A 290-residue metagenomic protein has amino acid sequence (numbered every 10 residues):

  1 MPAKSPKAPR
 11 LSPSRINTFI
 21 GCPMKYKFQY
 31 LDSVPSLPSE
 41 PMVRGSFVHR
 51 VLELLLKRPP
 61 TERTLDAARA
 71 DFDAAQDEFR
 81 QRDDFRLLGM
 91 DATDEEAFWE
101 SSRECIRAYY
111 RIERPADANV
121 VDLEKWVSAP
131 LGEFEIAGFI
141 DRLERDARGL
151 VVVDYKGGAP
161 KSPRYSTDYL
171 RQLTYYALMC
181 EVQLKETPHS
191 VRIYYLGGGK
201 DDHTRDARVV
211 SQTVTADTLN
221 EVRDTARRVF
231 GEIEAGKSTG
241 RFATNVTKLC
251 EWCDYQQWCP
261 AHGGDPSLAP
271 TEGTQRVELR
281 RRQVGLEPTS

Functional and structural regions predicted by a protein language model:
K4-K7, L11, Y26-K27: An N-terminal structural lobe/cap that precedes and organizes the functional/catalytic core across diverse proteins
R10, C180-S290: Metal-dependent nuclease catalytic regions and adjoining charged, substrate-binding loops involved in nucleic-acid end
I16-N17, G21-P60, W99-R103, R107 (+2 more regions): Nuclease catalytic cores
T18-Y26, T64-R86, P188-D206: Short, compositionally biased low-complexity segments
I20-F28, D146-D154, R227-G231: Active-site-adjacent bridging/hinge elements
L31-S36, Y155-S162, S290: Glycine- and acidic
V51-L123: A non-catalytic, helix-rich entry segment at domain boundaries
A118-V121, K125-V222: Mg2+/Mn2+-dependent nuclease catalytic core
